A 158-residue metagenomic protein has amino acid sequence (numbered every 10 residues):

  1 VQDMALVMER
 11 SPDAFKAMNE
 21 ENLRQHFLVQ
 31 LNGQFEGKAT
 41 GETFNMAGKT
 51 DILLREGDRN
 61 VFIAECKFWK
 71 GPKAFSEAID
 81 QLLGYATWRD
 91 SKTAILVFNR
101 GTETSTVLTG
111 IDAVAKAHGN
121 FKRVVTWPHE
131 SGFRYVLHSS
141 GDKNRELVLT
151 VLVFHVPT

Functional and structural regions predicted by a protein language model:
V1-G41: Acidic-basic catalytic patches of nuclease active cores, encompassing PD-(D/E)XK and other metal-cofactor nuclease
V7, K38-K49, P72-K73, N99-T102 (+2 more regions): Amphipathic, oligomerization/interface secondary-structure segments
N32, L54-D58, L82-W88: Short, surface-exposed basic-aromatic patches at helix termini and helix-loop junctions that form
L53-I63, R145: Active-site beta-strand-loop-beta-strand hairpin of nuclease catalytic cores that positions key catalytic residues
E56, K67-K70, V153-H155: Short, flexible loop/turn elements at secondary-structure junctions
F68-G119: Catalytic cores of nucleic-acid endonucleases
R100-T158: Domain-level recognition of nuclease-like catalytic cores that cleave nucleotide substrates
